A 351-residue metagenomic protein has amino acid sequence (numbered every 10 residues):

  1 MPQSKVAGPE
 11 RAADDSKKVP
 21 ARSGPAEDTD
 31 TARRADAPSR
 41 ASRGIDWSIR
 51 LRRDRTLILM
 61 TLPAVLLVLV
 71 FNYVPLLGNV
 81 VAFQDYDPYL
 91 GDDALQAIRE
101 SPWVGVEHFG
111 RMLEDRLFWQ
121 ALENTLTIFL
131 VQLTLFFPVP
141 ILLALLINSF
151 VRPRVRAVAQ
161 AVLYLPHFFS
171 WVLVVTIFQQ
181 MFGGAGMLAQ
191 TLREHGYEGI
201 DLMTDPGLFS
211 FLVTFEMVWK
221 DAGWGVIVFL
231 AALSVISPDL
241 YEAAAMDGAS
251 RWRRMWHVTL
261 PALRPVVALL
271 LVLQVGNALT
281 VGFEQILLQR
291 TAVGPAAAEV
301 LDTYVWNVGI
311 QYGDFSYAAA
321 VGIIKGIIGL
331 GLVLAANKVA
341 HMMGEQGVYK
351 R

Functional and structural regions predicted by a protein language model:
M1-M60, R152-R156, N337-R351: Transmembrane alpha-helical segments of polytopic membrane transport and secretion proteins
R50-R351: A structural signal for multi-pass alpha-helical bundles of membrane permease subunits that mediate small-molecule
